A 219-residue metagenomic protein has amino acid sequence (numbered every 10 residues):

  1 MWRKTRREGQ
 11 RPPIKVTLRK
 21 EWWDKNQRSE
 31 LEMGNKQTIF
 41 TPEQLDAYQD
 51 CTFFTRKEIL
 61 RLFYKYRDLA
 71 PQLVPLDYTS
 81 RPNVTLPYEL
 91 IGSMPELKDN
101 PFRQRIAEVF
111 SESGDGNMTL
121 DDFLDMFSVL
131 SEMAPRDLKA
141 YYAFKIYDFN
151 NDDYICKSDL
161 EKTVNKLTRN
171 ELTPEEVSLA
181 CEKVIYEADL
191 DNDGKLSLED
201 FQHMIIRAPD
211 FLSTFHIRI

Functional and structural regions predicted by a protein language model:
W2-E8, P12-I14, K20, D24-S29 (+2 more regions): C-terminal helix/juxtamembrane-tail motif
N35-F54, I59-D68, L73-S131: Eukaryotic helix-linker segments that join adjacent hydrophobic helices
L69, V109-F110, K145-F149, Y186-A188: Calcium-binding motifs, dominated by EF-hand helix-loop-helix domains
Y78-K98, T119-S131, I146, I155-L172 (+1 more regions): Amphipathic regulatory helices of Ca2+-sensor modules
N100-F102, A140-A143: Bromodomain acetyl-lysine reader domains
A134-D137, D153: Mid-length scaffold segments of soluble, non-membrane domains
D152, D191-D193: Acidic carboxylate motifs that coordinate Ca2+ or other divalent cations, activating on Asp/Glu
